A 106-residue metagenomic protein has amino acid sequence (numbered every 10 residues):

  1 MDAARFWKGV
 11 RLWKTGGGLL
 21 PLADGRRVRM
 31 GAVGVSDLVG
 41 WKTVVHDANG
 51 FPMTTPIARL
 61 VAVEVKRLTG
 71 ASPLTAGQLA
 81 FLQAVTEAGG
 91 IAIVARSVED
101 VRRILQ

Functional and structural regions predicted by a protein language model:
M1-Q106: Catalytic phosphate/metal-binding cores of nucleic-acid and nucleotide-processing enzymes, i.e., regions that mediate
